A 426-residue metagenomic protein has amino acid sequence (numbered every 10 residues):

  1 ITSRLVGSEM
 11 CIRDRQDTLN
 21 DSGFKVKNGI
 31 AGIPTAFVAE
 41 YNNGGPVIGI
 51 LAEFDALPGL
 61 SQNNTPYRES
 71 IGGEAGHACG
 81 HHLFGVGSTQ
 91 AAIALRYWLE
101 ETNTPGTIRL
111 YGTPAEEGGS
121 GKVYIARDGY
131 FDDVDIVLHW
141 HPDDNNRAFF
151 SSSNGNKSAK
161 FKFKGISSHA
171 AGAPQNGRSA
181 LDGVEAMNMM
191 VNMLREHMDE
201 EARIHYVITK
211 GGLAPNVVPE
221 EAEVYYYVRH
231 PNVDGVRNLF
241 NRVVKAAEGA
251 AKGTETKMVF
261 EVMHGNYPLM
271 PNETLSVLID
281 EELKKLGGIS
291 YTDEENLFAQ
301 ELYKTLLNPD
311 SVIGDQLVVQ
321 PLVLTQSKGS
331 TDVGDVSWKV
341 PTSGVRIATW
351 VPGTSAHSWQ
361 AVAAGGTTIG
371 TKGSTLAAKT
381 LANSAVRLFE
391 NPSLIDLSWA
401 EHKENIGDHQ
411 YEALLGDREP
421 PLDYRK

Functional and structural regions predicted by a protein language model:
I1-G7, C11-I12: Single conserved hydrophobic/aromatic residue that forms the stacking wall/gate of nucleotide- or nucleobase-binding
T35, P66-G76, H82-L83, L99-P219 (+1 more regions): Histidine/acidic-residue-rich, glycine-tolerant segments that coordinate divalent metal ions
F37-N43: Active-site beta-strand termini and strand-to-loop segments that position acidic
A39, I50, H81, L110 (+7 more regions): Divalent metal-coordination and catalytic microenvironments
N43-G72, A171: Catalytic-core environment of secreted peptidases
A56-P58, G76-I93: Di-metal (Zn2+ and/or Mg2+/Mn2+) metal-binding site signature of metallo-dependent hydrolases with the MBL/beta-CASP
N64-A78, K164-S168, Q316-Q320, S358-T367: Glycine/charged-rich beta-loop-alpha catalytic/anionic-binding loops adjacent to active sites
E185-K426: Metal-dependent amide/peptide-bond hydrolase catalytic core, centered on the "pita-bread" metallohydrolase fold
